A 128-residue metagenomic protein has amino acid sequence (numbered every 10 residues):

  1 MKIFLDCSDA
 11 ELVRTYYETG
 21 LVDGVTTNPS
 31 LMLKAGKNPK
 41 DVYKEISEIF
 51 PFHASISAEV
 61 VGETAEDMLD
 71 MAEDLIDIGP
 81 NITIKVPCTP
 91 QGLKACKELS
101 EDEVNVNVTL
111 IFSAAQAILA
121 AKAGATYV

Functional and structural regions predicted by a protein language model:
I3-F4, D9-R14, T19-V22, T27-E101: Active-site beta->alpha loop and helix N-cap motifs at the rims of alpha/beta catalytic domains
P90-L93, N105-N107, F112-V128: Catalytic alpha/beta core domains of metabolic enzymes, predominantly
